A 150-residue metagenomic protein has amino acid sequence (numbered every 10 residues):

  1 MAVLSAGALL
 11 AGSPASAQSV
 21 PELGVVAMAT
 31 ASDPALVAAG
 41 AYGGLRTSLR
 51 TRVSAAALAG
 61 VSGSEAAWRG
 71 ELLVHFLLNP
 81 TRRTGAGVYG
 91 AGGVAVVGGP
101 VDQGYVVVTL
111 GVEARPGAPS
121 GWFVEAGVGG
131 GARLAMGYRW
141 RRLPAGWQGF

Functional and structural regions predicted by a protein language model:
M1-A11: Bacterial N-terminal signal peptides
A2-L4, P21, L78: N-terminal non-cleavable signal-anchor helices
S13-E65, F76, R139-F150: Short glycine/proline- and aromatic-enriched beta-strand/turn motifs that initiate or cap beta-hairpins
E22, A91, E125: Short glycine/serine/threonine-biased micro-segments
V26-A39, A59-R69, V96-G104, V124-M136: Solvent-exposed loop/turn segments connecting transmembrane beta-strands in outer-membrane beta-barrel proteins
Y42-A118: Gram-negative (and chloroplast) outer-membrane scaffold detector with strong preference for beta-barrel transmembrane
V53, V106-V108, E113-F150: Predominantly the C-terminal beta-signal and adjacent terminal strand-loop region of outer-membrane beta-barrel
